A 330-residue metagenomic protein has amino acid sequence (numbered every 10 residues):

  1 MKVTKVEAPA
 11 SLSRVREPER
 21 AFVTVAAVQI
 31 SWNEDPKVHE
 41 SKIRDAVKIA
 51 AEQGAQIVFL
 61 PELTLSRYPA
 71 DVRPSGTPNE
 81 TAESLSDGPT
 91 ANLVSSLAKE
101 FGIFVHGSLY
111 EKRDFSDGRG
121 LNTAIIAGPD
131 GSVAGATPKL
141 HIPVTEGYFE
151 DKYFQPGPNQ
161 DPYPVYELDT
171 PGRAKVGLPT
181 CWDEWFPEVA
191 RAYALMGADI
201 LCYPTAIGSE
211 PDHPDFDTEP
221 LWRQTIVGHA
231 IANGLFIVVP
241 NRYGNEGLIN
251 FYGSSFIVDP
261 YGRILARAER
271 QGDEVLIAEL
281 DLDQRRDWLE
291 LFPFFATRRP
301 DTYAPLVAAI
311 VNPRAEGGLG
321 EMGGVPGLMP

Functional and structural regions predicted by a protein language model:
K2-R14, R20, G228, F236-P330: C-terminal beta-strand edge segments of enzyme domains
E7, E83, S96, K112-T225 (+1 more regions): Active-site catalytic loop in hydrolytic enzyme cores
S11-V15, S41-V58, E188-L195: Short amphipathic alpha-helices and their capping/turn segments at secondary-structure boundaries
R16-S31: Short beta-strand segments enriched in small/hydrophobic residues
V25, I126-G135, V258-A266: Short, glycine-anchored, charge-dense loop/turn motifs used at functional sites
P36, D45-D130, A134-P138, T145 (+2 more regions): Cys-nucleophile CN-hydrolase/nitrilase-fold catalytic domain and related Cys-dependent amidase chemistry that acts on
E83-H106, K175, C181-L276: CN hydrolase (nitrilase-like) catalytic-core segments centered on the catalytic cysteine and neighboring Lys/Glu
G107-L109, N122-I126, P164-Y166, S255-I257 (+1 more regions): Short beta-strand scaffold segments in enzyme catalytic cores
